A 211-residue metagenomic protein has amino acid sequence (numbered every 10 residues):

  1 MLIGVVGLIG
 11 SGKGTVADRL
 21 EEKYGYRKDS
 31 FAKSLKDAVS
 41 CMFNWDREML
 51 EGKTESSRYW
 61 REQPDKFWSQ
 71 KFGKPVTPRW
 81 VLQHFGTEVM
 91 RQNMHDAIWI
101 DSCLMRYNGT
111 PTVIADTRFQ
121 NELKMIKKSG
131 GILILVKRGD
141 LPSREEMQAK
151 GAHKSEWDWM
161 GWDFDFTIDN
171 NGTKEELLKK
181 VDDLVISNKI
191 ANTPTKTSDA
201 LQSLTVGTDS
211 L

Functional and structural regions predicted by a protein language model:
M1-I3: Extreme N-terminal starter segment of soluble prokaryotic enzymes
V6, S102, K127-K128, L135-L204 (+1 more regions): Small-molecule kinase domains that catalyze NTP-dependent phosphoryl transfer to phosphate-bearing small molecules
I9: The conserved Walker
K13: Conserved lysine of the Walker
V16: Hydrophobic positions on the alpha1 helix immediately C-terminal to the Walker A/P-loop
E22-D29: Post-Walker A helix-loop "phosphate-sensing" segment adjacent to the P-loop in P-loop NTPases
K33-P111: ATP-dependent small-molecule kinase phosphotransfer cores that center on conserved nucleotide phosphate-binding segments
V81-H84, D101-E146: ATP-dependent NMP and nucleoside kinases share a basic, alpha-helical "lid"
